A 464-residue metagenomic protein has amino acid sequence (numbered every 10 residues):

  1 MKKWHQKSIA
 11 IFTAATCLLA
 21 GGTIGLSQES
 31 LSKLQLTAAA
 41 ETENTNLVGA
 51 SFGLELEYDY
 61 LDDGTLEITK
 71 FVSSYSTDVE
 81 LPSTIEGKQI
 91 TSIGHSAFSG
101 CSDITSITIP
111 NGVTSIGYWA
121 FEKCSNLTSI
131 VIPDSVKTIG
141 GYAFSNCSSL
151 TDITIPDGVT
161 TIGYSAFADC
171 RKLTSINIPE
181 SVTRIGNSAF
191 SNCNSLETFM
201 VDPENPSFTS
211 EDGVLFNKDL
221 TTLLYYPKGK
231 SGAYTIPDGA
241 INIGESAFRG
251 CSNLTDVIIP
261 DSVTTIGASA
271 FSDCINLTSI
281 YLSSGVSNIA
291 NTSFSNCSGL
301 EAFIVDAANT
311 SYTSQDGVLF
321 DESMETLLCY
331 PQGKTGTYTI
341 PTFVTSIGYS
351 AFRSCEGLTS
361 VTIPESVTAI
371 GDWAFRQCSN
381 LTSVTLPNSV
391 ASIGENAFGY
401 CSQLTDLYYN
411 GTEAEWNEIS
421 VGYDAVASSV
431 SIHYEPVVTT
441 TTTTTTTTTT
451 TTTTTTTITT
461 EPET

Functional and structural regions predicted by a protein language model:
M1-F12: Bacterial Sec-dependent N-terminal signal peptides
T13-L18: Hydrophobic helical h-region of N-terminal Sec-dependent signal peptides in bacterial secretory/periplasmic proteins
L19-E43, A50: Sec-dependent signal peptide cleavage junction
Q35-T37, T42, V72, D78-P82: Right-handed parallel beta-helix/beta-solenoid
E57-L66, S74-S92, S102-S115, S125-T138 (+13 more regions): Structural signature of tandem-repeat unit edges
S420-Y423: A structural signal for leucine-rich repeat
T439-T460, T464: Extracellular mucin-like PTS domains
